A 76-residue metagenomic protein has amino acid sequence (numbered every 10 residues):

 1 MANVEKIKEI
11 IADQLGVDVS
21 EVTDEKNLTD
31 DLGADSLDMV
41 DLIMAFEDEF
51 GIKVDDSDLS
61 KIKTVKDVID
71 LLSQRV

Functional and structural regions predicted by a protein language model:
M1-S20, S73-R75: Thiotemplate assembly-line natural product biosynthesis machinery
N3, D13, S36-L42, D58-T64 (+1 more regions): Residue-level recognition of specific faces of alpha-helices
Q14-D31, E49-K61: Phosphopantetheine carrier-protein modules
D30-D48: Phosphopantetheine-attachment site and its flanking helix in carrier
V54, L71-V76: A short, terminal or domain-edge coil/loop segment
